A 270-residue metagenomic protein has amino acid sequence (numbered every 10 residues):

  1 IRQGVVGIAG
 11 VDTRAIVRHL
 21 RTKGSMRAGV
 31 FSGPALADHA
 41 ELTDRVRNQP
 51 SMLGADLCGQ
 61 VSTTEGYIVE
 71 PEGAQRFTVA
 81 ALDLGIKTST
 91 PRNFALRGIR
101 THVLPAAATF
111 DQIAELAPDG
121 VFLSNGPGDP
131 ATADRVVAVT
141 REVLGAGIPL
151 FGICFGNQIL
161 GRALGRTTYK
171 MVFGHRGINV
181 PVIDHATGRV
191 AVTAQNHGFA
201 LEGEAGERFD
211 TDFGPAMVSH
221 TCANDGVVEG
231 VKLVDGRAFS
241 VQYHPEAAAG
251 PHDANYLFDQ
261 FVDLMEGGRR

Functional and structural regions predicted by a protein language model:
I1-A107, D111, E115-L116, G128-P130 (+2 more regions): RNA-binding accessory domains that recognize and position tRNA/RNA substrates
V6, T78, P149-F151, T167 (+1 more regions): Proline-centered loop/turn at the N-terminus of a beta-strand
R76-A80, R100, P149, V192 (+1 more regions): Residues that mark the start of a beta-strand
T78-D83, T193-A194, F239-Y243: Active-site-proximal beta-strand elements of phosphoester/diester hydrolases
L82, L104, M171, T221 (+2 more regions): Hydrophobic residues at beta-strand termini and immediately following loops that shape nucleotide-binding pockets
E115, D119-G120, N125-G203, G250-M265: Cysteine-nucleophile active-site neighborhood
R189-D235: Catalytic beta-strand/loop cores that center a nucleophilic Ser/Cys/Thr and support acyl-enzyme chemistry
